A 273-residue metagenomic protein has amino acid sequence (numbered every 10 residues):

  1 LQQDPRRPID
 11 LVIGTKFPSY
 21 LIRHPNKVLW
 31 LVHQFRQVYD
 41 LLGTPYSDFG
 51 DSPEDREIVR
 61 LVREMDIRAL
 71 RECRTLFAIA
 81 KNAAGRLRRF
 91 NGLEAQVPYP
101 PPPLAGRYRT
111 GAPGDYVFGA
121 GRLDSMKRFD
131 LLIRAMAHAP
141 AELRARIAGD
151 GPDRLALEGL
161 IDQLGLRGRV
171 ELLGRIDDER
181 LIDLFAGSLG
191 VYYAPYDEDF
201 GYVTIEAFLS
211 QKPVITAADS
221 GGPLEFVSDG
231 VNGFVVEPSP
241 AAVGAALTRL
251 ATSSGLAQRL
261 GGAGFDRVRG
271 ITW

Functional and structural regions predicted by a protein language model:
S47-L76, A84: Membrane-proximal helix-turn-helix segments that form the acceptor-binding/catalytic region of lipid-linked
R107-K127, L131-P140, R146: Conserved donor-binding/catalytic core segment of Leloir-type glycosyltransferases
E158-I176: Nucleotide-activated donor-binding/catalytic signature segment of Leloir-type glycosyltransferases, i.e., the conserved
R175-I176, D183-S188: Short alpha-helical donor nucleotide-sugar binding micro-motif in glycosyltransferases
Y196: Aromatic "clamp/platform" in nucleotide-sugar-dependent glycosyltransferases that forms part of the donor/acceptor
P213-A217, V227: Short hydrophobic beta-strand element within catalytic cores of glycosyltransferases and related nucleotide-activated
D229-P240, R249-S254: Conserved acidic donor-binding segment of nucleotide-sugar-dependent glycosyltransferases
R249, L256-G270: A short, well-ordered alpha-helix in the C-terminal region of glycosyltransferases
